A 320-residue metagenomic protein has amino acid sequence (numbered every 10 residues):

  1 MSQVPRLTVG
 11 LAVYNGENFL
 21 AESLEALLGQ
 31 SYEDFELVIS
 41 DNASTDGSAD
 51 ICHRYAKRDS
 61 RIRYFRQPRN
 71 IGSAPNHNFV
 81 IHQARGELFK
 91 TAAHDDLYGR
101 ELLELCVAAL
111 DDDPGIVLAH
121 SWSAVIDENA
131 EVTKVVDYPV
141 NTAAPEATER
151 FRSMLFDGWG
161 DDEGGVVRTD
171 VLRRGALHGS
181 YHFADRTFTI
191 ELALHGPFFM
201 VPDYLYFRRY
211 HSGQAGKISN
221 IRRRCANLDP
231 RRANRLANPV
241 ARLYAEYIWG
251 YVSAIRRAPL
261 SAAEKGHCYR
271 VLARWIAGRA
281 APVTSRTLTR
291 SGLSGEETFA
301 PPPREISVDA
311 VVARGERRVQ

Functional and structural regions predicted by a protein language model:
V4-L7, L28-I39, G47, S60-R63: Short loop->beta transition adjacent to catalytic acidic/histidine clusters or analogous donor-positioning motifs
V9, H82, G99, A143-C225: Conserved nucleotide-sugar donor-binding catalytic segment
N15-G29: Short, well-formed alpha-helical segments that are part of the catalytic scaffolds of diverse glycosyltransferases
A21, D46-R54, E101: Acidic helix N-cap motif at the loop->helix transition within catalytic regions of sugar-transfer enzymes
D41-D50, R69, A93: A conserved acidic beta->alpha catalytic loop
Q67-A84, L97: Glycine-rich, basic loop-to-helix element that forms the pyrophosphate-binding segment of sugar-nucleotide handling
F89: Short aromatic/hydrophobic "clamp" motif used to bind/position activated sugar donors
E101-V135: Conserved donor NDP-sugar-binding/catalytic core segment of glycosyltransferases
